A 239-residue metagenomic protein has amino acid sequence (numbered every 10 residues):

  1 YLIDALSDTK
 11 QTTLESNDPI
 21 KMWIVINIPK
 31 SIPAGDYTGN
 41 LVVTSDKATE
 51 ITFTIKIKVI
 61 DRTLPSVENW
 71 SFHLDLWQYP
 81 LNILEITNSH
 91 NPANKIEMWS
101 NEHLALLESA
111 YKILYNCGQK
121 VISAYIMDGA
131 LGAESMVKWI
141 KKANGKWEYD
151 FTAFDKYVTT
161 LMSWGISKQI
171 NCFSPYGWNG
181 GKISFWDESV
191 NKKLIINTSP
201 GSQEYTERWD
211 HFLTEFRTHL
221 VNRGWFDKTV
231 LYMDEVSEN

Functional and structural regions predicted by a protein language model:
Y1-I24, I32: Surface-exposed binding patches on compact interaction domains or structured appendages
N27, Y37-S45, I51-N239: Aromatic-lined carbohydrate-binding surfaces of glycoside hydrolases
I32, E50-I51: Short acidic/proline- and small/hydrophobic-mixed sequence motifs that coincide with surface turns and coil-to-beta
